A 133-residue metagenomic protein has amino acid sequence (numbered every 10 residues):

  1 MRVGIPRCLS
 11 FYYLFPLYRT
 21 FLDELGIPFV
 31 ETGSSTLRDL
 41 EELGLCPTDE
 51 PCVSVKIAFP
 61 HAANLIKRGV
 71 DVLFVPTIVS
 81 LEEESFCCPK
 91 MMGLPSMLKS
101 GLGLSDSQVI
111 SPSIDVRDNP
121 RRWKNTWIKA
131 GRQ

Functional and structural regions predicted by a protein language model:
M1-Q133: An N-terminal assembly and electron-transfer interface module characteristic of large anaerobic redox and radical
